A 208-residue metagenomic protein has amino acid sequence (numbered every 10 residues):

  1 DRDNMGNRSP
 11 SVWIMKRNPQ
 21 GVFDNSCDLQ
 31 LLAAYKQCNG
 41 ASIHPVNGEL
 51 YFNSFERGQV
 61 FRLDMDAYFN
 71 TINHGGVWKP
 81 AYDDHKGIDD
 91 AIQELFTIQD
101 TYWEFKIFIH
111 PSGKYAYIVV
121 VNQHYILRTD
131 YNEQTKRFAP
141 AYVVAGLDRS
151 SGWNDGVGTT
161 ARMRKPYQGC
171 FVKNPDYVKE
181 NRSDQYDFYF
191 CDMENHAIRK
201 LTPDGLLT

Functional and structural regions predicted by a protein language model:
D1-N4, H44, L50-E56, I118-H124 (+1 more regions): Conserved beta-strand positions in repeat-built beta-propeller and related beta-rich domains
R2-N39, D66-W103, R137-G169, G205-T208: Gly/Pro-rich loop segments of beta-rich domains
P10-W13, G58-F61, H124-L127, H196-R199: A short loop-to-beta-strand structural motif that recurs across blades of beta-propeller domains
W13-R17, I43, L63-M65, T129-Y131 (+1 more regions): Hydrophobic/aromatic beta-strand positions that recur at structurally equivalent sites within the blades
S42-H44, K106-I109, C170: Conserved beta-strand position repeated across blades of beta-propeller domains
V46-G48, S112-K114, N174, Q185-Y186: Short coil/turn segments that connect the beta-strands within blades of beta-propeller domains
E194-L206: Blade-level signature of beta-propeller repeat domains, shared across WD40, Kelch, NHL, RCC1 and BNR/Asp-box propellers
